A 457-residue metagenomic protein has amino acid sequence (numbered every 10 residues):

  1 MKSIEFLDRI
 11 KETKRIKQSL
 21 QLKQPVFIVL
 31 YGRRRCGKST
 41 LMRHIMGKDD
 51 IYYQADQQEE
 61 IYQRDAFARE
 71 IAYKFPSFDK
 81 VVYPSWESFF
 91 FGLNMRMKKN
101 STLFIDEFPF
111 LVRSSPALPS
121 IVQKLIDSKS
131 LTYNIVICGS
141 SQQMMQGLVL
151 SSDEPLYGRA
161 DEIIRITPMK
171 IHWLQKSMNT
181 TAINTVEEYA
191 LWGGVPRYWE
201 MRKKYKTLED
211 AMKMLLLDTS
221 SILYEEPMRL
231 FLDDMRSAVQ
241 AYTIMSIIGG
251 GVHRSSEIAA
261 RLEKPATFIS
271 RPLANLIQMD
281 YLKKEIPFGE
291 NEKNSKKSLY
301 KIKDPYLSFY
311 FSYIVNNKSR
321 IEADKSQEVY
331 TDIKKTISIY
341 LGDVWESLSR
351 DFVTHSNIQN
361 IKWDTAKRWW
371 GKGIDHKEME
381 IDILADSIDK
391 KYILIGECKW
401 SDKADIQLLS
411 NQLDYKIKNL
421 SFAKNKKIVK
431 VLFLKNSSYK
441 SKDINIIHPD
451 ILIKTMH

Functional and structural regions predicted by a protein language model:
M1-Q327, T331: Phosphate-binding site recognition
S298-H457: A cross-kingdom feature that marks ATP-driven nucleic-acid transaction machinery
